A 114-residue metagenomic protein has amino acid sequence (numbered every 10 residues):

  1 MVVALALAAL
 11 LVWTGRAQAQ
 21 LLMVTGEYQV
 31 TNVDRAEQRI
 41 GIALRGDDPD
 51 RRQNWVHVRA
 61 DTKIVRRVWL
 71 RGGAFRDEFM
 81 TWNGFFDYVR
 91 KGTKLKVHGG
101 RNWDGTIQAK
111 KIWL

Functional and structural regions predicted by a protein language model:
V2-W55, W69-L114: Short, flexible, surface-exposed loop segments at domain boundaries
D61-K63: Small-residue (G/S/T/A) turn/hinge positions that recur once per unit in extracellular repeat modules
R66: A short-motif feature that recognizes glycine-rich, charge-decorated loops that bind or process nucleotide phosphates
